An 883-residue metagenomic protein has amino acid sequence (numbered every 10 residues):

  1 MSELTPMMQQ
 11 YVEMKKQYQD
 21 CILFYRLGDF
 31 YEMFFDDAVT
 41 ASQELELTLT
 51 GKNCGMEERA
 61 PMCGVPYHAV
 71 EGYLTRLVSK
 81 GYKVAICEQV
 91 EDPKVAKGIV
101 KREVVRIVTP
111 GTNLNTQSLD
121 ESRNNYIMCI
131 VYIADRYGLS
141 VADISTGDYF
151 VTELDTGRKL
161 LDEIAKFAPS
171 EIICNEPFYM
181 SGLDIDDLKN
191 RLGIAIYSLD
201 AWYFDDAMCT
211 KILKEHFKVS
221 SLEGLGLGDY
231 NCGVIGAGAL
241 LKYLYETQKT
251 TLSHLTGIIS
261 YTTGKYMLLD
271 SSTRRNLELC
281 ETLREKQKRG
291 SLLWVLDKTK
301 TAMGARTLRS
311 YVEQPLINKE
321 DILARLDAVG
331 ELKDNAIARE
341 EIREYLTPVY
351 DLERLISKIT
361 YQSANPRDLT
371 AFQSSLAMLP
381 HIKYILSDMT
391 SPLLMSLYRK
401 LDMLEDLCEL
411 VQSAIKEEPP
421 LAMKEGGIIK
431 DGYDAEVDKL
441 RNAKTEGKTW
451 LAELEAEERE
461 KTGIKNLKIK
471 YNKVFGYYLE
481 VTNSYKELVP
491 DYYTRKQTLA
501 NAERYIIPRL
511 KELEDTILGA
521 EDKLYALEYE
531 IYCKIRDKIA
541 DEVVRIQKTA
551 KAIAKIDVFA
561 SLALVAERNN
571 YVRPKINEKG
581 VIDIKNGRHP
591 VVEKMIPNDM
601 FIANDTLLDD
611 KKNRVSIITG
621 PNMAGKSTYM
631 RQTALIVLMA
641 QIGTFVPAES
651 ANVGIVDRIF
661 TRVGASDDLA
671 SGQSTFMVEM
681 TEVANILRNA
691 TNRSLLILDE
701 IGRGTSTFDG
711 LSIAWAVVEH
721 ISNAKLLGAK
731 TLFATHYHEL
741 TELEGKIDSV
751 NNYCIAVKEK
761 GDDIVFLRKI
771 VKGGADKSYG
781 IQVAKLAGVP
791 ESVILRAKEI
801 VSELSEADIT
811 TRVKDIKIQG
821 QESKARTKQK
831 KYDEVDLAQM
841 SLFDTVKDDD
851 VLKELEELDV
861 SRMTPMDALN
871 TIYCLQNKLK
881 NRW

Functional and structural regions predicted by a protein language model:
M1-E331, T347, D351-T360, A364-A456 (+2 more regions): Charged catalytic and DNA/RNA-contacting regions of genome-maintenance and nucleic-acid-processing enzymes
L4-M8, F24, F35, G64-L74 (+33 more regions): Amphipathic alpha-helical transducer elements in NTP-driven molecular machines
F35-D36, Y230, K300, Y311 (+5 more regions): ATPase nucleotide-binding head domains, primarily ABC-like/P-loop NTPase cores
C87, P110-L119, T251, M389-L393 (+6 more regions): Active-site phosphate-binding and catalytic loops of NTP-dependent enzymes
Y361, N365, S375-M378, D431-G432 (+2 more regions): Charged, surface-exposed helical/loop "interaction arms" that form contiguous linear patches used for dimerization
S413, L499, E503-D537: Extended, charged coiled-coil "arm/hinge" scaffolds of SMC/Rad50-like chromosome-maintenance ATPases and other large
E460-N483, P490: Extended, charged helical/alpha-beta scaffold domains that provide interaction surfaces
S841-W883: C-terminal tails and terminal domains of large nucleic-acid-associated and other macromolecular-machine proteins
